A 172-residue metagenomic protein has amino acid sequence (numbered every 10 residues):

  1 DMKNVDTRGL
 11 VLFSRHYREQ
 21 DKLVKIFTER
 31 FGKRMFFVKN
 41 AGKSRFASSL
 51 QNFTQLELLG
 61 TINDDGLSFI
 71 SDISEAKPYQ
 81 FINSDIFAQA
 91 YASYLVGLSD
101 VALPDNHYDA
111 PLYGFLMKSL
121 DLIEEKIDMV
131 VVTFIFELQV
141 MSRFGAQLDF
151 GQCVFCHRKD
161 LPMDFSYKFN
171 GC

Functional and structural regions predicted by a protein language model:
D1-C172: Non-catalytic alpha-helical scaffolds and adjoining flexible linkers that form interface surfaces for assembly
